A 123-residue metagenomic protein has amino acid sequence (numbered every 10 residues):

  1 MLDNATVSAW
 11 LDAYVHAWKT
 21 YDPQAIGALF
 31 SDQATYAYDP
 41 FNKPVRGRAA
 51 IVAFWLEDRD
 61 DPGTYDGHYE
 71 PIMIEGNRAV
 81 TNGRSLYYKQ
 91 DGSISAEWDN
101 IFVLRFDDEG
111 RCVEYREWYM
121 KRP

Functional and structural regions predicted by a protein language model:
M1-D32: Short, low-complexity N-terminal intrinsically disordered segments enriched in polar/charged residues
M1-T6, A49-P123: A beta-strand edge to alpha-helix "cap/lid" segment located at domain peripheries
V15, P40, P71-M73: Structured beta->alpha junctions
D22, A34, G63-D66: Secondary-structure boundary/capping signal
D22-G27, P44, I51, G76: Short, flexible segments with low predicted structural confidence
F30, Y38-P40, W55, D108: Generic secondary-structure microfeatures
A34-Y36, S85-L86: Short beta-strand segments in beta-sandwich/barrel cores
T35-V45, R59, W118: A short gly/proline-enriched turn/hairpin at secondary-structure junctions
